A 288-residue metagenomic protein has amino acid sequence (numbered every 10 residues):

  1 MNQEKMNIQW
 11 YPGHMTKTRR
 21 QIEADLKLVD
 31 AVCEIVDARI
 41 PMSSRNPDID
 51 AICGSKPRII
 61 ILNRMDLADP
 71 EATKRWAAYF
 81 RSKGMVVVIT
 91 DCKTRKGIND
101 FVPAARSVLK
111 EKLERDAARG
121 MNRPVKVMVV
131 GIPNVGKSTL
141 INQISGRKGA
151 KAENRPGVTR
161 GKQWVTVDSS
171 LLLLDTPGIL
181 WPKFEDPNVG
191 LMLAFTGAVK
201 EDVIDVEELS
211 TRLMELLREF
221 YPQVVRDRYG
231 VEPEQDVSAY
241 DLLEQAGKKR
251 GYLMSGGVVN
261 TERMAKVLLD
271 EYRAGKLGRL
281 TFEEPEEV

Functional and structural regions predicted by a protein language model:
M1-A31, R39-D48, I52-R58, M65 (+3 more regions): Helix-rich effector regions associated with P-loop NTPase G domains
E34, I60-L62, V129: Structural beta-sheet core signal
P47-D50, K74-A77, V102-A104, N142-S145 (+1 more regions): Short, glycine/charged-enriched secondary-structure capping and boundary segments
D66-V130, G149, Y252-L253, V259: Canonical P-loop GTPase G-domain recognition
C92, I141, L171-L174: Conserved active-site beta-strand-loop modules that form the wall/rim of enzyme catalytic pockets and either contain
D100, A104, T139, R212 (+1 more regions): Alpha-helical scaffold segments in soluble metabolic enzymes
K112-D116, N142, K148-N154, F220-V225: Short, structured loop/turn "capping" segments at alpha-beta junctions
V127-G146, A150, T176: Glycine-rich phosphate-binding P-loop
